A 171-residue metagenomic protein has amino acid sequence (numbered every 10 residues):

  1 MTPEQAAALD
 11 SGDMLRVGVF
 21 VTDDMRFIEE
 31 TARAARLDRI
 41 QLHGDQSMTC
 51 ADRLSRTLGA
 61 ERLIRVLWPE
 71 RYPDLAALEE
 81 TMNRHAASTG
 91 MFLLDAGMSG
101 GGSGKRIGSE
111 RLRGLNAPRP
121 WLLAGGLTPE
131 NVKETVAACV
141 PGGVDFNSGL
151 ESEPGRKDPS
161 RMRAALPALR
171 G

Functional and structural regions predicted by a protein language model:
M1: N-terminal polybasic phosphate/anion-binding patch
E4-D10, D52-L54, V136, N147-G171: C-terminal helical cap(s) of enzyme catalytic domains, especially alpha/beta-barrels
A8-L123, N131: Conserved anion-binding
L15, M25-F27, R39-L42, E134-C139 (+2 more regions): Long, hydrophilic "mature protein body" segments
R33, G59, A137-V140, R170: Residue-level signal for alpha-helix termini/capping positions
Q41-S47, A96-G102, C139-M162: Glycine-rich phosphate-binding active-site loops on the catalytic face of alpha/beta enzymes
L123-A138, E151: A C-terminal functional module that forms or caps the active site or interfaces directly with catalytic machinery
